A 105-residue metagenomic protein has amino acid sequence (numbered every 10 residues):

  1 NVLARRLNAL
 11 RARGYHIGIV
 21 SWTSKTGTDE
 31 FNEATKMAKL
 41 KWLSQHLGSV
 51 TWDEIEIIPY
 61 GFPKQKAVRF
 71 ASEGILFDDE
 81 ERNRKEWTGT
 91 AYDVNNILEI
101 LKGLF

Functional and structural regions predicted by a protein language model:
L3-K36, L43: Substrate-recognition element of Asp-dependent hydrolases with the DxDx(T/V) motif
H16-G18, E56, I75: A structural signal for isolated positions on well-ordered beta-strands in alpha/beta enzyme cores
I17-I19, K25-E30, P63-A67, N83-E86 (+1 more regions): Short catalytic/ligand-binding loop motif for oxyanion handling, primarily in non-cytosolic enzymes, centered on
V20, I57-Y60, V94: Conserved beta-strand termini and adjacent loop/short-helix elements that scaffold enzyme active sites in alpha/beta
V20, K39-W42, L76-F77, N83-R84: Long, contiguous hydrophobic alpha-helical segments, chiefly transmembrane helices and signal peptides
K39-I57: Structural recognition of alpha->loop->beta junctions
S49, R69, G74-I75, E80-F105: Asp-based, Mg2+/Mn2+-dependent phosphohydrolase catalytic module
D53-E73: Donor nucleotide-activated moiety binding/catalytic core segment of transferases that use nucleotide-activated donors
